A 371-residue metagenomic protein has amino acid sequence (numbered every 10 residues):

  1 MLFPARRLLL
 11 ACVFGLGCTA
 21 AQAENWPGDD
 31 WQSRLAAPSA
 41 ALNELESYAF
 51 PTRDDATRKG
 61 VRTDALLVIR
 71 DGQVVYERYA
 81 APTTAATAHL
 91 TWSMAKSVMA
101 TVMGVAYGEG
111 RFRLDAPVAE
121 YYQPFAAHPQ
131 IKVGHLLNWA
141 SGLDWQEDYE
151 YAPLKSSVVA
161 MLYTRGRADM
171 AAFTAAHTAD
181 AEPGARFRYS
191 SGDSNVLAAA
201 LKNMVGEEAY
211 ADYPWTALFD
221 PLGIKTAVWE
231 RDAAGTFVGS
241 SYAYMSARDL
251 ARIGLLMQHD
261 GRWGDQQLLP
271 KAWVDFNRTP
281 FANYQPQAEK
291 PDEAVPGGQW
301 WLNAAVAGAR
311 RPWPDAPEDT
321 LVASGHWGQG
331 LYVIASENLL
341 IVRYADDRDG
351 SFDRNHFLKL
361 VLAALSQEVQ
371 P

Functional and structural regions predicted by a protein language model:
M1-P4, A11-T84, Y107-F112, N138 (+3 more regions): N-terminal leader/targeting segments and the immediately adjacent pre-domain N-terminus
P51, D55-R62, A95, G104-R186: Active-site-proximal loop and beta-strand segments within enzyme catalytic domains
G72, H89-L114, L136, L197-L201 (+1 more regions): Active-site SXXK
L90, G108-Q146, A176, V205-S241 (+1 more regions): Active-site helix/loop module of the DD-peptidase/beta-lactamase fold, centered on the serine-lysine SxxK catalytic
Q146-D232, S240: A small/polar active-site loop signature that marks catalytic segments
D193-A200, S241-R262, Q329-Y344: Active-site-proximal alpha-helical segments within enzyme catalytic domains
I224-R231, T279-L340: Active-site Gly/Thr loop motif
T320-P371: Structured C-terminal helix/loop/strand segments within mature extracytoplasmic catalytic/sensor domains
